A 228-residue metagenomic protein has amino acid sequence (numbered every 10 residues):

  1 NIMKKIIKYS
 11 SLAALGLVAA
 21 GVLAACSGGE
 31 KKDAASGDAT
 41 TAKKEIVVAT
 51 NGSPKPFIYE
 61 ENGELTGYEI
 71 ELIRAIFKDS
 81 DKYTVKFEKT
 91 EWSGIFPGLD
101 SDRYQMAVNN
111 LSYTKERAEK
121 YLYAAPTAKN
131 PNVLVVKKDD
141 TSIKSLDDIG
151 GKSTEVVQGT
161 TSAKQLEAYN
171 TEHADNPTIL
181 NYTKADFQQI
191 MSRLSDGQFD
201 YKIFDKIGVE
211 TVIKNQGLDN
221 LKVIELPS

Functional and structural regions predicted by a protein language model:
G21-A25: C-terminal motif of bacterial Sec signal peptides marking the signal peptidase cleavage site
C26-K44: Short, low-complexity, disordered segments immediately C-terminal to signal peptides in bacterial exported proteins
D38-N110: Extracytoplasmic small-molecule ligand-binding "clamshell" domains of the periplasmic binding protein/Venus flytrap
N51-G52, A128-K137, K206, K214-S228: Periplasmic-binding protein-like
S53-K55, L65-D79, V133-Q188, K206-E210: Bilobed "Venus flytrap"/periplasmic-binding protein-like clamshell domains and structurally analogous long
R74, K86-D148: Acidic, polar ligand-binding/catalytic clefts
D81-T84, D100-N109, K152-S153, L194-F204 (+1 more regions): Alpha-to-beta junction loops
V85-P97, T141, L180-D196: Short helix-initiation/N-cap motifs at beta->coil->alpha
